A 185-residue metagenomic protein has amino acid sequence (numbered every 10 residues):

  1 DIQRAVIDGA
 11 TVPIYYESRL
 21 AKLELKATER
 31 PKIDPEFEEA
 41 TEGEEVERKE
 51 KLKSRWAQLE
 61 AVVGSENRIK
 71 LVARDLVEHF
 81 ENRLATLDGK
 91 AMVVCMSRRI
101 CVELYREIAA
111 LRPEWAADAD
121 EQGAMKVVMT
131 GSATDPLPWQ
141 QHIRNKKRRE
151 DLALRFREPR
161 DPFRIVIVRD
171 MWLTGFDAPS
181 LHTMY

Functional and structural regions predicted by a protein language model:
D1-D88, Y105: Interdomain helical connector at the RecA1-RecA2 junction of SF1/SF2 helicase-like NTPases
D1-I2, L152-A153, M171, L181: Short beta-alpha junctions and helix-cap segments that line functional grooves
I2, E81, P113-E114, M171-L173: Short beta-turn/strand-loop junction motif enriched in small, turn-promoting residues
D8-I14, D88-G89, D120-M125, P179-T183: Short glycine-/polar-rich loops that comprise or flank the Walker A/P-loop and associated switch/sensor motifs
I14-Y15, L23-T28, C101-E103, T134-W139 (+1 more regions): Switch/connector loops and helix/strand junctions flanking conserved nucleotide-binding motifs in nucleotide-processing
R55-V166: Conserved C-terminal RecA-like helicase domain
R164-V168, W172-Y185: A short beta-strand element within the Helicase C-terminal
